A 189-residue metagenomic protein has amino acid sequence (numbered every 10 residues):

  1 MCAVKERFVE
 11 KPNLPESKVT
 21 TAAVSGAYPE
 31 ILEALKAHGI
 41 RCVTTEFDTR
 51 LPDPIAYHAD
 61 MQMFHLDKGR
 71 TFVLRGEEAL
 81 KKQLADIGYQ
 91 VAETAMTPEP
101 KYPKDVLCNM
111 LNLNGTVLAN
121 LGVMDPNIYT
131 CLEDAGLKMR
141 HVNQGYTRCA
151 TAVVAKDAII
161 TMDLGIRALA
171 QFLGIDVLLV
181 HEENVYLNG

Functional and structural regions predicted by a protein language model:
M1-G189: Histidine/cysteine-enriched polar flanking segments
